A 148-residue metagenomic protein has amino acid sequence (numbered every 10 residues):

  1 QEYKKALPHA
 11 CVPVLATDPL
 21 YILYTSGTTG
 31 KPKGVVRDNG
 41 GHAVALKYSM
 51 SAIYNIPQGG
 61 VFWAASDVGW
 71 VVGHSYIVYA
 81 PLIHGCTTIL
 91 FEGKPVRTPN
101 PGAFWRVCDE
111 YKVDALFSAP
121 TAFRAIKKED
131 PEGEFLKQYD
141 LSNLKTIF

Functional and structural regions predicted by a protein language model:
Q1, Q58-G59, G93-F148: Conserved adenylate-forming
E2-Y24, K31, G41, L46 (+2 more regions): Conserved pre-ATP/AMP-binding loop-to-beta segment of ANL
H9-V12, S51-I53, R106, E134-Q138: Short, flexible, glycine/charge-rich loop motifs used to bind or transfer phosphoryl groups or to couple energy/partner
L20, G41, L46, I53-E92: Conserved AMP-binding loop of ANL adenylate-forming enzymes
L23, G40, V44, Y48 (+6 more regions): Feature representing long, continuous alpha-helical segments
T25, V36: Short functional hotspots where side chains directly engage DNA or cofactors
G27, S49, I53-Y54, K127-E134: Structural motif corresponding to the C-terminal cap of alpha-helices
T29-P32, V44, G69-V72, L90 (+2 more regions): Flexible loop/turn segments at secondary-structure boundaries
